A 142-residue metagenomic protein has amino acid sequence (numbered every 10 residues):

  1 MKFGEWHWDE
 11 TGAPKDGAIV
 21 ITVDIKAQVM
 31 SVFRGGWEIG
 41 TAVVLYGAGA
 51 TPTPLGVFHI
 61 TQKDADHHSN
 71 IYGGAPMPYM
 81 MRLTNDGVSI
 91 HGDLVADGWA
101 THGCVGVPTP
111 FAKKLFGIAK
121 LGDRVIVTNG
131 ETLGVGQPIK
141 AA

Functional and structural regions predicted by a protein language model:
M1-P52: Cell wall/extracellular polymer interaction/catalysis modules
E5, D9-D16, T51-V57, Q62-A142: Exported/periplasmic cell-wall-interacting domains
